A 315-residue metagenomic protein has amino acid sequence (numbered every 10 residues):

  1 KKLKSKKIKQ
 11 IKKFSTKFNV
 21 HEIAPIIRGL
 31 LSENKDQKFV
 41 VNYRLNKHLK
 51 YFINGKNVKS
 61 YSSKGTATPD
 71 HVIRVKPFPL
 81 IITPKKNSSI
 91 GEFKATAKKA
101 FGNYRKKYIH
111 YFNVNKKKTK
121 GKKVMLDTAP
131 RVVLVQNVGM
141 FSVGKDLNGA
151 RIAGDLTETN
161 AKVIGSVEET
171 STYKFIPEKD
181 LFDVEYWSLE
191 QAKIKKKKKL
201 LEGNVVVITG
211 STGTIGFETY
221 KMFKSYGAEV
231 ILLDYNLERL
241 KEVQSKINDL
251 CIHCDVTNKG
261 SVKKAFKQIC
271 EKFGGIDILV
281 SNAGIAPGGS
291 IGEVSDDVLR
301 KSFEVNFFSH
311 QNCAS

Functional and structural regions predicted by a protein language model:
K2-L200: Domain-length cofactor-binding catalytic modules of enzymes
V205-I208, L279-V280: Conserved hydrophobic beta-strands of the Rossmann-like cofactor-binding core in SDR/related NAD(P)H-dependent
T212-G213: Conserved glycine-rich cofactor-binding loop
A228-E242: Conserved glycine-rich Rossmann-like NAD(P)H-binding loop of the short-chain dehydrogenase/reductase
C254-K264, D296: The beta1-alpha1 cofactor-binding region of Rossmann-like NAD(H)/NADP(H)-dependent oxidoreductases
Q268-L279, P287: A glycine-rich helix->loop->beta "capping" turn within Rossmann-like NAD(P)(H)-dependent oxidoreductase domains
S290-I291, S295-R300: Substrate-binding pocket helix/loop in short-chain dehydrogenase/reductase
